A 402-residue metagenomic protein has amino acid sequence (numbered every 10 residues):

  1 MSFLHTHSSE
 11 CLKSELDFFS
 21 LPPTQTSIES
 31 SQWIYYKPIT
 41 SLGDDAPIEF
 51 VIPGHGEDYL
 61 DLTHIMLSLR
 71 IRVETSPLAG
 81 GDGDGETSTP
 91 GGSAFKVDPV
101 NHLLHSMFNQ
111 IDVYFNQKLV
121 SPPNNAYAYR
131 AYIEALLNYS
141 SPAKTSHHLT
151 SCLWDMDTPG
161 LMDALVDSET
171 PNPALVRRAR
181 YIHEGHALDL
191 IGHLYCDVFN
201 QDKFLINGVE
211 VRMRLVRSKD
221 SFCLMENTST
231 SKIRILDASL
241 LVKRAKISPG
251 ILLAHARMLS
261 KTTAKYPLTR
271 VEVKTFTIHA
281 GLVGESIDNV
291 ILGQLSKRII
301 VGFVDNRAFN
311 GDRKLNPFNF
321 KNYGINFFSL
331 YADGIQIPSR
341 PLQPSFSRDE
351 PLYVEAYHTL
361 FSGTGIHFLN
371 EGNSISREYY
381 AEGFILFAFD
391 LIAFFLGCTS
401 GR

Functional and structural regions predicted by a protein language model:
M1-R402: Short, low-complexity Pro/Thr/Gly
